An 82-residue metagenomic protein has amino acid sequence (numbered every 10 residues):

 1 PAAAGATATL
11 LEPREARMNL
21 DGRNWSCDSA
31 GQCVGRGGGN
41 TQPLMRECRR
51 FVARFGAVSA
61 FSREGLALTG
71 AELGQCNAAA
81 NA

Functional and structural regions predicted by a protein language model:
A2-A82: Post-signal/leader-peptide non-cytosolic segments of secretory proteins
